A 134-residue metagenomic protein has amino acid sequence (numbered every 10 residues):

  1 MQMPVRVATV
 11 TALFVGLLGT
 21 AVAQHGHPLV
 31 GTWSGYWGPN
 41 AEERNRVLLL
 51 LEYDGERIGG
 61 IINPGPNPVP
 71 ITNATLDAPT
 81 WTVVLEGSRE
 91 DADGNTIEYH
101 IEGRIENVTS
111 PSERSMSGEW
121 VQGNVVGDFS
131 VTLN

Functional and structural regions predicted by a protein language model:
M1-V10: Bacterial N-terminal signal peptides that target proteins for export
L13-L17: Classic N-terminal secretory signal peptides
G19-A23: Sec/Tat signal peptide C-region and signal peptidase I cleavage site
Q24-N134: Central antiparallel beta-sheet cores of small beta-barrel/beta-sandwich binding domains
